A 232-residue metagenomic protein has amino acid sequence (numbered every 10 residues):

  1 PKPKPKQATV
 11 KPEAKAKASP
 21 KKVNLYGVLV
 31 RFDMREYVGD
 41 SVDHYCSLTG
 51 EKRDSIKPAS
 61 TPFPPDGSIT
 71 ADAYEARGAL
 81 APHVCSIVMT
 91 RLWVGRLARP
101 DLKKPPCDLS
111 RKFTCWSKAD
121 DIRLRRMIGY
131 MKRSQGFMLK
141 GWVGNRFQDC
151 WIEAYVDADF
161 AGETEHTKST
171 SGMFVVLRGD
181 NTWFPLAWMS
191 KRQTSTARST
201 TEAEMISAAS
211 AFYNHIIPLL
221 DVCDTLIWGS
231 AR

Functional and structural regions predicted by a protein language model:
P1-R232: Long, low-complexity, charge-biased intrinsically disordered regions
